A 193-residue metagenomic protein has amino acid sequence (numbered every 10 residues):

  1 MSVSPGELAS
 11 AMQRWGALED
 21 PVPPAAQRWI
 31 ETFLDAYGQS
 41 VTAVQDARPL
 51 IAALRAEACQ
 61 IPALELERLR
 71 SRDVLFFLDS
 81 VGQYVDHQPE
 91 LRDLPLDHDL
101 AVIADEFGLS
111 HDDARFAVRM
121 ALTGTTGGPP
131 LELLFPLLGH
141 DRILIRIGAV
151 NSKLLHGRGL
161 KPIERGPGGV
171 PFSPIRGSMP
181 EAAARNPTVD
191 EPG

Functional and structural regions predicted by a protein language model:
M1: Catalytic cores of enzymes that engage adenine nucleotides and/or redox cofactors via long glycine-rich, Lys/Arg/His
S4-F107: Small-residue-rich helix-loop
M12, G16-P24, R146-G166: Short, intrinsically disordered, low-complexity segments enriched in Ser/Thr and Pro
D93-K161: Charged substrate- and nucleic-acid-binding regions of tRNA-handling and nucleotidyl-transfer enzymes, centered on
L160-A182, N186: Acidic, low-complexity intrinsically disordered tails
P187-P192: Short, intrinsically disordered C-terminal tails of secreted or membrane-associated proteins
